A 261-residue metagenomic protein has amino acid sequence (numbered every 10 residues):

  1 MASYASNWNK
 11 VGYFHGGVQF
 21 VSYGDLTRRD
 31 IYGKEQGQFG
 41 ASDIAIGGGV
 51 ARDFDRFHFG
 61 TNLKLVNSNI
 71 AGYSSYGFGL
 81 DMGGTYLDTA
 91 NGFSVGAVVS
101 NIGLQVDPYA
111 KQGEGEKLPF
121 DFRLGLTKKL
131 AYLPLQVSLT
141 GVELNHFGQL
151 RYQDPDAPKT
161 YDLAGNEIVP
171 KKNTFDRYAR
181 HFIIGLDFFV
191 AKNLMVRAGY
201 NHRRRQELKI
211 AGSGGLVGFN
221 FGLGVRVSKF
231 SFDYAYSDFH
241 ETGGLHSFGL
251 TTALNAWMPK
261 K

Functional and structural regions predicted by a protein language model:
M1-K261: Subset of outer-membrane beta-barrel
